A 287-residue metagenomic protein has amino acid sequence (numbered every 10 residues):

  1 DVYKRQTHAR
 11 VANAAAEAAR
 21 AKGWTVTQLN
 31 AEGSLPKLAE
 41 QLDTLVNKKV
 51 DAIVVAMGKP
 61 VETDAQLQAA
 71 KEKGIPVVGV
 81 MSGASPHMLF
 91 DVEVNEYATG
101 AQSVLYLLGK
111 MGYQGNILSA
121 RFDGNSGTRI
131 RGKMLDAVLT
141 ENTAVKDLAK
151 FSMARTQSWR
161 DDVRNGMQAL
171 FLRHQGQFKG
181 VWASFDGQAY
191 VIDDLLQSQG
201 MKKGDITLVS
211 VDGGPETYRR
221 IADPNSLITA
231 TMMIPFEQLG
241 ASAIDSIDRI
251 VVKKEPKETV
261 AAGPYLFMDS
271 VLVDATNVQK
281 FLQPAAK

Functional and structural regions predicted by a protein language model:
V2-Y3: Short, small-residue-biased leader/transition segments that mark boundaries at the very start of proteins
T7-W24, T99-S103, G127-A149, D162-G166 (+2 more regions): Short, solvent-exposed amphipathic alpha-helices that sit in or adjacent to ligand/effector-binding or catalytic
T27-K37, Q41, F151-D161: Short beta->alpha junction loops
L38, D91-I117, R129-R131, R160-R164 (+3 more regions): Hydrophobic alpha-helical segments within soluble ligand-binding/sensing domains
I53-K71, L135, R155-R220: Hydrophobic alpha-helical
V61-A98, G109, N116, G214-D223 (+1 more regions): Flexible loop/hinge segments that line or gate small-molecule binding clefts
V138-E141, P235-K287: Hinge/cleft segment of the Venus flytrap/periplasmic-binding protein
